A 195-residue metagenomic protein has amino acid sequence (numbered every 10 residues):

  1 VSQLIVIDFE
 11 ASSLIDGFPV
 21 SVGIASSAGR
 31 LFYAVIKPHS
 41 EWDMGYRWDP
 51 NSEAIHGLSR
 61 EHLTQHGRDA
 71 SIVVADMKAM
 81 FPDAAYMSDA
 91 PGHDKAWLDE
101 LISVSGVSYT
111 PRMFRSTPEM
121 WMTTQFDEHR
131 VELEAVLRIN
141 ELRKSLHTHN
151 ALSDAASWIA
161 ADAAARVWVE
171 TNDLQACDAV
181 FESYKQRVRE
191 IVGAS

Functional and structural regions predicted by a protein language model:
S2-Q3, G17-V20, S26-L58, K78-S195: Metal-dependent phosphoesterase core characteristic of DEDDh/y 3'-5' exonuclease domains
Q3-S12: Two-metal-ion RNase H-like nuclease active-site motif
H62-A75: Glycine-rich, highly charged phosphate/nucleotide-binding loops
